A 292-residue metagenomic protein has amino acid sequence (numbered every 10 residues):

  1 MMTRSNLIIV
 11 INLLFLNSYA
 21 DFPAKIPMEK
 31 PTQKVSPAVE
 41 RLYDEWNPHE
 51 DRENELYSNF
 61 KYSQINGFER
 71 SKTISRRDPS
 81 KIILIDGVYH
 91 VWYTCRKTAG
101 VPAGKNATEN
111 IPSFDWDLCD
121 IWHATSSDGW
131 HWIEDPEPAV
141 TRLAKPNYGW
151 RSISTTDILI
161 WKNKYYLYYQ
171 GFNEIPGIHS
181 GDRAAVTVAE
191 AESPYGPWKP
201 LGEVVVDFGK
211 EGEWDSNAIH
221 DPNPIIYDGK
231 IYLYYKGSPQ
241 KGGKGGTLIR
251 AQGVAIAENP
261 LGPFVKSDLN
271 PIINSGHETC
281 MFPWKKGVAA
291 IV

Functional and structural regions predicted by a protein language model:
M1-L7: Bacterial N-terminal signal peptides that target proteins for export
L7-A24: Bacterial Sec-dependent signal peptides at the C-terminal "C-region" and cleavage site
D21-V292: Carbohydrate-active catalytic/glycan-binding domains of CAZyme proteins, especially the secreted or lumenal ectodomains
